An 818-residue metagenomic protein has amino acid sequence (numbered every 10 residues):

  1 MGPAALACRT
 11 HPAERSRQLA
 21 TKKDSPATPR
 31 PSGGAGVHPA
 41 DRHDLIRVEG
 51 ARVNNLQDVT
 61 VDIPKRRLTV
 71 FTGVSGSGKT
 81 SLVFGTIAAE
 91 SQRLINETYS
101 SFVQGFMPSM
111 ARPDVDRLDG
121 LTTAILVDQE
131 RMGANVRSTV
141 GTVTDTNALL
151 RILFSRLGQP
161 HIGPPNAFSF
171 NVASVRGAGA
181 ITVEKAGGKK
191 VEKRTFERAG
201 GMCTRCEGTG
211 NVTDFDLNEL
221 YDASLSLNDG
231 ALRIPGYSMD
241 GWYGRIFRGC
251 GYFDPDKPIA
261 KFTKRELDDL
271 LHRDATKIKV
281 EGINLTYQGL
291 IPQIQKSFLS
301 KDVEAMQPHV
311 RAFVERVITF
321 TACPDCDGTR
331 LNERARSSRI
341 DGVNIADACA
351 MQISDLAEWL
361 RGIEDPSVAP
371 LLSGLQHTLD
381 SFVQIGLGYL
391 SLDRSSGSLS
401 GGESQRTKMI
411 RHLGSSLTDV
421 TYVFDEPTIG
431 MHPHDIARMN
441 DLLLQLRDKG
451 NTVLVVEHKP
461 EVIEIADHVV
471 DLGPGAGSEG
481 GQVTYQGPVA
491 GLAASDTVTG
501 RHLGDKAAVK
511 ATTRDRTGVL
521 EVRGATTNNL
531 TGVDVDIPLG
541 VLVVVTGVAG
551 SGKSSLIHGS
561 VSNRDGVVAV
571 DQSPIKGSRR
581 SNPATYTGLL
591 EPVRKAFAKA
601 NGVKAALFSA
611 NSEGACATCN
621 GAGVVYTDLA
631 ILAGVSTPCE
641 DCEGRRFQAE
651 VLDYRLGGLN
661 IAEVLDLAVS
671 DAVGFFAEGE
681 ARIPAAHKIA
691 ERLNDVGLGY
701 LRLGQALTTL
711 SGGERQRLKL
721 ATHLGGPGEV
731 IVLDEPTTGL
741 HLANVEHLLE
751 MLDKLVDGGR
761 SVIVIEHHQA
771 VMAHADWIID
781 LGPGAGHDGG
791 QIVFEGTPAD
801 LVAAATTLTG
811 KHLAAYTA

Functional and structural regions predicted by a protein language model:
C8, E14-S398, S404-V423, L442 (+6 more regions): P-loop/Walker A nucleotide phosphate-binding surfaces of NTP-dependent enzymes
I152-R156, L492-R514, K595-K599, V802-A818: C-terminal boundary and immediately downstream tail of ABC-type ATPase nucleotide-binding domains
D425-P427, D734-P736: Walker B catalytic acidic pair
H432-A437, H741-E746: Helix N-cap at the start of a conserved alpha-helix in ABC-type nucleotide-binding domains
T452, E464-D471, K754, S761 (+1 more regions): Conserved catalytic segment of ABC-fold P-loop ATPases
V456-H458, I765-H767: H-loop/switch region of ABC-family ATPase nucleotide-binding domains
H468-G504, S581, Y586, D780-H812: Conserved beta-strand-loop-alpha-helix hinge in the C-terminal portion of ABC ATPase nucleotide-binding domains
